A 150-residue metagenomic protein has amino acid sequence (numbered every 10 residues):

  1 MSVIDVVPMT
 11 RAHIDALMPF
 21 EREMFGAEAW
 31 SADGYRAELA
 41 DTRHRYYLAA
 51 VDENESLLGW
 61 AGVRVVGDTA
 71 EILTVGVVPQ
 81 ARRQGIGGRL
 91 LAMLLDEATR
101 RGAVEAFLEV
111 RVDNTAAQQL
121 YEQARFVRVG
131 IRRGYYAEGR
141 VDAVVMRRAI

Functional and structural regions predicted by a protein language model:
P8-Q84, L91-E97, R101, A149-I150: Acetyl-CoA-dependent GNAT
H44-R45, V141-V145: Short hydrophobic/aromatic beta-strand or adjacent loop that forms the aromatic wall/cage of a ligand/substrate-binding
V78, R82, R111-D113, E138: Residue-level recognition of the GNAT/N-acetyltransferase active site
L91, D113-A117, G134-G139: Short glycine/proline-centered loop/turn elements that form peptide/ligand docking sites
A98-E109, R132: Conserved GNAT acetyl-CoA-binding A-motif
R101, Q119, Q123-A124: Structural motif
E109, E122, V127-A143: Conserved catalytic-core motifs of GNAT/GCN5-like acyltransferases
